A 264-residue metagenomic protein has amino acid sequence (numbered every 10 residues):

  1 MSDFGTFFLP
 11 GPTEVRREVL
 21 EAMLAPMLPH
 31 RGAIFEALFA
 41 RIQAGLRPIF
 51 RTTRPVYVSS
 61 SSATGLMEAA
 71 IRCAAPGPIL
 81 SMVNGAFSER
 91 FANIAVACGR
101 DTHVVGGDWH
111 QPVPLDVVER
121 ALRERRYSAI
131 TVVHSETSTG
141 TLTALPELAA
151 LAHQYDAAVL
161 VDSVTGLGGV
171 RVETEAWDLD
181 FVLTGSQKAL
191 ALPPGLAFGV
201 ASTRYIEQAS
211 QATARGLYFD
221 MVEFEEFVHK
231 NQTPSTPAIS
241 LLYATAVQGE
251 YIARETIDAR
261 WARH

Functional and structural regions predicted by a protein language model:
F4-S60: A glycine-/small-polar-enriched, mobile loop at the entrance of the PLP active site in fold-type I
F7-L9, Y57-S60, S81, V104-V105 (+4 more regions): General beta-strand structural signal in soluble alpha/beta enzymes
E14-V15, Q187-R263: Active-site C-terminal subdomain of aminotransferase-like
T53-L80, N84, S88-A92: Conserved beta-loop-alpha segment that forms the PLP phosphate-binding cup at the N-terminus of a helix
R90-D101: Active-site-proximal loop->helix
V113-G168: Active-site phosphate-binding strand-loop segment of PLP-dependent enzymes
E175-Q187: Conserved active-site segment immediately N-terminal to the catalytic lysine that forms the internal aldimine
